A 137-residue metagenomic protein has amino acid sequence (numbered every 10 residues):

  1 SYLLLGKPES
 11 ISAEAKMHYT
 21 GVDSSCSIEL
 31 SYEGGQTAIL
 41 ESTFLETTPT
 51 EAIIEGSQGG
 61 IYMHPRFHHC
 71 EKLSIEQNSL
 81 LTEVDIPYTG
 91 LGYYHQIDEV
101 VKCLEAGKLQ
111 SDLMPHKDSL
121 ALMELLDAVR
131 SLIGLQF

Functional and structural regions predicted by a protein language model:
S1, S25, C70, Y93-D98 (+1 more regions): A general structural signal for well-ordered alpha-helical segments in protein cores
S1-H68, V100-C103: Contiguous beta-strand/loop segments that form the cofactor/metal-binding neighborhood of enzyme cores
E33, E99-F137: C-terminal helix-rich "cap/oligomerization" subdomain common to oxidoreductases
A52, H69-N78: Short polybasic amphipathic segments
M63-H64, E71-K72, T82-E83: Short active-site-adjacent structural elements
E76-T82, A106-G107: Short, glycine- and charge-enriched coil/turn segments that flank and shape catalytic ligand pockets
T82-I86, L135: Generic detection of short hydrophobic beta-strand segments and adjacent strand-loop junctions
P87-D98, M114: Active-site loop of classical SDR/Rossmann-like NAD(P)-dependent oxidoreductases, centered on the catalytic Tyr-X3-Lys
